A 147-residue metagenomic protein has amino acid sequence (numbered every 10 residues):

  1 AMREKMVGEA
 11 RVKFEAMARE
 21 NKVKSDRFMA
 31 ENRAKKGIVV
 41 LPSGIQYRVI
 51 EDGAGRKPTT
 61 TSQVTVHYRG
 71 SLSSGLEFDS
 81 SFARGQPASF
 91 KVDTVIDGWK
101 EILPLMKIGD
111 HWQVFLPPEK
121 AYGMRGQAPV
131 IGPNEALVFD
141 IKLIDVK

Functional and structural regions predicted by a protein language model:
A1-K147: Cross-family detector of peptidyl-prolyl cis-trans isomerase
